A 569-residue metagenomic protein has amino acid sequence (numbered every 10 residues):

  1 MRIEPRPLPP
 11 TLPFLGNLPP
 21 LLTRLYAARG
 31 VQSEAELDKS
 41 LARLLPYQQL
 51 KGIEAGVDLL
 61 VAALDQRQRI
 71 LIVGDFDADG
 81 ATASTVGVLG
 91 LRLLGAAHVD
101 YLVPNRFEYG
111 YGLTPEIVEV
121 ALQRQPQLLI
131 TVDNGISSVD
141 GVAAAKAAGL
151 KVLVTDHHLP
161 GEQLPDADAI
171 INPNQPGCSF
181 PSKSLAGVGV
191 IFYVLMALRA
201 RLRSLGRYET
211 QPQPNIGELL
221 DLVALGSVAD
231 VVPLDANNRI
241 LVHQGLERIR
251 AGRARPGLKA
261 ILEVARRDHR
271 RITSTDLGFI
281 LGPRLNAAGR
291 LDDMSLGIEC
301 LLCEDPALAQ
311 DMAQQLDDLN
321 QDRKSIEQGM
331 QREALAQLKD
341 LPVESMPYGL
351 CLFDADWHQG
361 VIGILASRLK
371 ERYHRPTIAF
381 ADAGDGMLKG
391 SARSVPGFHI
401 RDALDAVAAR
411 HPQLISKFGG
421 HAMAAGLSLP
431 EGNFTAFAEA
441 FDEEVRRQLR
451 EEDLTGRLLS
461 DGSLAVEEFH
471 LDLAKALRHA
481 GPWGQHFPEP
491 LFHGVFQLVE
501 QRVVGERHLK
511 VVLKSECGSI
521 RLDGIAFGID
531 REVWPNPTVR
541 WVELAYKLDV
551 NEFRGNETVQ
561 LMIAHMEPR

Functional and structural regions predicted by a protein language model:
R6-L128, A148-G149, D166, A200-N433 (+1 more regions): Hydrophobic helix-and-loop "lid/oligomerization" segment in the mid-to-C-terminal part of catalytic domains
A62, E162-N172, L258, L513-G518: Acidic-glycine-rich active-site phosphate/pyrophosphate-binding loop
A62, Q66, P306-L352, D385 (+2 more regions): Mid-to-C-terminal polyanion-binding domains and interfaces
D100, L153, W534: Conserved beta-strand positions in the Rossmann-like core of class I SAM-dependent methyltransferases
E119-V188, F192-E209: Active-site cavity-forming subdomains of large catalytic enzyme subunits
D140-A144, L350, L365, D472: A short acidic, amphipathic alpha-helical/loop segment
H157-H158, H358, H421, H508: Histidine-centered active-site/metal-ligand motif
